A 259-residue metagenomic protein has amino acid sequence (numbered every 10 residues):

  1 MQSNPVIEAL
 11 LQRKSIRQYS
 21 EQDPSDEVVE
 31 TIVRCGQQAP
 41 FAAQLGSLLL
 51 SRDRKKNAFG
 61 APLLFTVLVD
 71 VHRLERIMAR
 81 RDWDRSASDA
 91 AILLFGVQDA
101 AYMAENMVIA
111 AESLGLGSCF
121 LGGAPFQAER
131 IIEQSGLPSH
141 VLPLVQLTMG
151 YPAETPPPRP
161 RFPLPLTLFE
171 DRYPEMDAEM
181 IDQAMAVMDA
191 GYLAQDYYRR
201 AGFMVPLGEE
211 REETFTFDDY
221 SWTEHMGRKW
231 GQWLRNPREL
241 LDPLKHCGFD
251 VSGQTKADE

Functional and structural regions predicted by a protein language model:
M1-E259: Acidic, surface-exposed loops and disordered segments
